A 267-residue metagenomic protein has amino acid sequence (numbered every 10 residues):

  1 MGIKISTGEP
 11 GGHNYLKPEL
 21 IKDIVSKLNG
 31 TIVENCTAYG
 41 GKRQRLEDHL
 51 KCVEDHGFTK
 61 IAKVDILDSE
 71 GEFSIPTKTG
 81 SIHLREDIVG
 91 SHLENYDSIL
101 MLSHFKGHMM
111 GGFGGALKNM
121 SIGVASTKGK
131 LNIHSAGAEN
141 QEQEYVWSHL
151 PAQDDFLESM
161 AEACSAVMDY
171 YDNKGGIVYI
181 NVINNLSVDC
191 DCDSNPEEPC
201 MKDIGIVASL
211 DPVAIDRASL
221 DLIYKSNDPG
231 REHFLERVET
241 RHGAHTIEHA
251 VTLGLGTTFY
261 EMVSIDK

Functional and structural regions predicted by a protein language model:
M1-K267: Extended, low-polarity segments enriched in aliphatic/aromatic residues
